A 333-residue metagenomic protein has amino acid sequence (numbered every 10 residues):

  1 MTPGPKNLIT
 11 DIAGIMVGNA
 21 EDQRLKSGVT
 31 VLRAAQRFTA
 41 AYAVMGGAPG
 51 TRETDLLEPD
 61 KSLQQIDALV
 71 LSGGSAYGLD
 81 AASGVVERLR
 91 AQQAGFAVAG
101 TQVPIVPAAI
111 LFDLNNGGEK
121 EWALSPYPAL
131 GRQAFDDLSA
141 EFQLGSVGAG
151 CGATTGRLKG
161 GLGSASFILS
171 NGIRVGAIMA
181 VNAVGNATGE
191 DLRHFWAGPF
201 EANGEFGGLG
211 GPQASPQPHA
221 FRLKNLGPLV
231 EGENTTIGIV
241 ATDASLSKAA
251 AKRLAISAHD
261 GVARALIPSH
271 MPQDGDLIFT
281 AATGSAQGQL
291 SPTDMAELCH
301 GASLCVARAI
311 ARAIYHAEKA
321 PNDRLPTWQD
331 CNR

Functional and structural regions predicted by a protein language model:
M1-A76, D80-S83, A91-R333: A structural signal for small-residue-enriched, beta-sheet-centric alpha/beta enzyme cores and oligomeric scaffold folds
V86: Active-site-surrounding "flap" and adjacent substrate/cofactor-binding loops of secreted or lumenal enzymes, prototyped
